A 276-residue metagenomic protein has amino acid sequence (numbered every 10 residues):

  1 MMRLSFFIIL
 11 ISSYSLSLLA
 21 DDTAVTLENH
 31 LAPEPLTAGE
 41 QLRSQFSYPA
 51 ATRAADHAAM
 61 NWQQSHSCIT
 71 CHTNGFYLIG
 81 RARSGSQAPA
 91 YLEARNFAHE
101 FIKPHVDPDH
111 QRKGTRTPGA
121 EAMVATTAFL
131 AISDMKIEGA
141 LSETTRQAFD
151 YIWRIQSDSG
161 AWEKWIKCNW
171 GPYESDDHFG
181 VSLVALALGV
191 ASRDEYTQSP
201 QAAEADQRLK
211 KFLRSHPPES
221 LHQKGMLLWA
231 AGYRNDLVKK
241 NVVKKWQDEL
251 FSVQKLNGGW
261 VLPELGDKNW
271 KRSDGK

Functional and structural regions predicted by a protein language model:
M1-M2: N-terminal secretory signal peptides that target proteins for export/translocation
S5-S17: Bacterial N-terminal signal peptides
L19-K276: Preference for long, amphipathic alpha-helical scaffolds in soluble/luminal domains and all-alpha bundles
